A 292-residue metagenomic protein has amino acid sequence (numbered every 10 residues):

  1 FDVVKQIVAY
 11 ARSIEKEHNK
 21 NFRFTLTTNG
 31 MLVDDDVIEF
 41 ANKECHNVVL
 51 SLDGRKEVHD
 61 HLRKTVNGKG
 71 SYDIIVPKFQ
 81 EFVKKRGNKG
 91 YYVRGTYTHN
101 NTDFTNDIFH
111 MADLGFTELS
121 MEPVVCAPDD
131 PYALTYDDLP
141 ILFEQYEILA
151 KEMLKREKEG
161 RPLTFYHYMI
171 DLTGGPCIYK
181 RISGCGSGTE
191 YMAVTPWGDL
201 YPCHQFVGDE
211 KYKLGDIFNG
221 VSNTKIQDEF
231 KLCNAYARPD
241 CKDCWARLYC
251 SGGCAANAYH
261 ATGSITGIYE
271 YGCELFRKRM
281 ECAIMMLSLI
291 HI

Functional and structural regions predicted by a protein language model:
F1-V58, T65-P77, G95-N106: Canonical radical SAM enzyme core domain
E57-Q80, K84-Y191: Radical SAM enzyme [4Fe-4S]-AdoMet core and its adjacent flexible, acidic and glycine-rich loops/tails across
I141-G174, H204-S251: C-terminal accessory region of radical SAM enzymes
T195: Short, acidic, Ser/Thr-enriched surface-loop or helix-capping motifs
A235-C282: Cysteine-cluster motifs in flexible loop/terminal segments that predominantly coordinate metals
I290-I292: Conserved small/polar residues in nucleotide/adenosyl-binding loops
